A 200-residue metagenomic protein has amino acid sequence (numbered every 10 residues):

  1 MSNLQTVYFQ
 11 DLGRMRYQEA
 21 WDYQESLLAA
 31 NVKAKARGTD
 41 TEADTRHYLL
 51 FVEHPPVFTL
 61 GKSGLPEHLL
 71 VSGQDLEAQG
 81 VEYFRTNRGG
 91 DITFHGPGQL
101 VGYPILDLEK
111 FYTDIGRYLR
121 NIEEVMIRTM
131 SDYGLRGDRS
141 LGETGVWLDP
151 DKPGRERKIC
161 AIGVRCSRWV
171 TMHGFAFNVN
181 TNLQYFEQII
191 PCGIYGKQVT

Functional and structural regions predicted by a protein language model:
M1-E156: N-terminal lobe of the biotin/lipoate ligase/transferase fold
T93, R168-T181: Conserved phosphate/anionic-ligand binding catalytic regions in large, soluble enzymes, centered on
L135-S140, M172-H173, Y185-I189: Short conserved catalytic/interaction loops centered on acidic-Pro-aromatic/His motifs
I159-I162: Histidine/acidic-rich helix-loop-helix segments that form or flank divalent-metal centers in metalloenzyme catalytic
R165: Catalytic core of the metallo-beta-lactamase
N180, Q184-T200: A hydrophobic, small-residue-rich beta->alpha segment in the mid-to-C-terminal subdomain of diverse proteins
